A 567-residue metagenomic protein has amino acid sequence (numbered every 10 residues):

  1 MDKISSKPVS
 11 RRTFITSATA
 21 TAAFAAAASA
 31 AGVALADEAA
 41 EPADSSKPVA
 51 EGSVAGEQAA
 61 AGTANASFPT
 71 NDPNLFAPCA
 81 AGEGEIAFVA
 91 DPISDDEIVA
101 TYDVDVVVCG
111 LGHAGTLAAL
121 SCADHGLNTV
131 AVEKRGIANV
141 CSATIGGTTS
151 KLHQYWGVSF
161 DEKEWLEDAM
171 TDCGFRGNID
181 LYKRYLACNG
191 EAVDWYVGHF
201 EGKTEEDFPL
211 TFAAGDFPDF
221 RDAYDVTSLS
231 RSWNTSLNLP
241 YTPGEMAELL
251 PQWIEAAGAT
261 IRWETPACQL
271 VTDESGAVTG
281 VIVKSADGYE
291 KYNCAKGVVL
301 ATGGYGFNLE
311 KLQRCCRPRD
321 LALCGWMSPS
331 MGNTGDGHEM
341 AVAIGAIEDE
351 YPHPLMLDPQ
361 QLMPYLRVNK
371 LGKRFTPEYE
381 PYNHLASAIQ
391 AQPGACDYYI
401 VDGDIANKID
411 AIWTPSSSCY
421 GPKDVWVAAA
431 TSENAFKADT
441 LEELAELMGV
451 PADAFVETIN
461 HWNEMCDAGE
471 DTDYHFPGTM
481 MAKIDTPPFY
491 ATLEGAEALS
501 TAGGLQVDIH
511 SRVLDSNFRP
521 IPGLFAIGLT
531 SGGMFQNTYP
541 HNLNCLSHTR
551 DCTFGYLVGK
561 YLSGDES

Functional and structural regions predicted by a protein language model:
M1-S10, A20-A23: N-terminal secretory signal peptides
P69, Q269, A454-T538: A glycine-rich dinucleotide-binding beta-alpha-beta segment and adjacent secondary-structure elements that constitute
N71-N74, A81, A187-Y289, L309-E310 (+2 more regions): Conserved redox-cofactor binding core of oxidoreductases
I98-G112: Beta1/beta-strand and adjacent pyrophosphate-binding region of the FAD-binding site in flavoprotein oxidoreductases
Y102-V104, G288-G297: Core beta-strand elements of the Rossmann-like FAD/NAD(P) dinucleotide-binding domain in flavoenzyme oxidoreductases
D124-S142: Glycine-rich FAD pyrophosphate-binding loop
N293-L355, N542-N544, H548-L557: Glycine-rich loop(s) and the adjacent beta-strand/alpha-helix scaffold that form part
H338-M340, I344-V450: An anion/pyrophosphate-binding glycine-rich loop and adjacent beta-alpha core in soluble alpha-beta enzymes
